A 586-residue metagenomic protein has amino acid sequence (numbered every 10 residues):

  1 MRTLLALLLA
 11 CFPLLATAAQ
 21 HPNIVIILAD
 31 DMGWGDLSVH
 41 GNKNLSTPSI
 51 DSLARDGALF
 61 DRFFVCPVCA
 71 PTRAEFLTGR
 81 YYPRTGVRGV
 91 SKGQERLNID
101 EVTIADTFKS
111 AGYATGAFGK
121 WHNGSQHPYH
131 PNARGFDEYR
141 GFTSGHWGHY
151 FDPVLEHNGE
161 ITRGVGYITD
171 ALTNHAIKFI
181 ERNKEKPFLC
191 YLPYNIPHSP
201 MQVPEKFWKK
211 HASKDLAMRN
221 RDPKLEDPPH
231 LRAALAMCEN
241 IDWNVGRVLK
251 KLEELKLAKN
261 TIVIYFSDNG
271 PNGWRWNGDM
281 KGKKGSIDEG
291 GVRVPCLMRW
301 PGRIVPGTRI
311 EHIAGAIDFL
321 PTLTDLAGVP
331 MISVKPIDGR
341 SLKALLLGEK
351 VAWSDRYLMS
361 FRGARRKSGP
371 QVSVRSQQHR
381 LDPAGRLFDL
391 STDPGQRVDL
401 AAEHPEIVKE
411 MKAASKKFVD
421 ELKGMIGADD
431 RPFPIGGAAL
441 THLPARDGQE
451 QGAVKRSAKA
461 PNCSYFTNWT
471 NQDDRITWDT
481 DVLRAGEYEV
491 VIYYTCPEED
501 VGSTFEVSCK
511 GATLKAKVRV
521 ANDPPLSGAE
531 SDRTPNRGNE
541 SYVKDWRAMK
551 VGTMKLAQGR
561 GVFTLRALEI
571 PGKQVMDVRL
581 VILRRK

Functional and structural regions predicted by a protein language model:
R2, T17-P383, P394-A413, K417 (+2 more regions): Formylglycine-dependent sulfatase
L5-P13: Bacterial N-terminal signal peptides
L9, P67, N183, I287 (+11 more regions): Sterically constrained small-residue positions within well-ordered secondary structures of folded domains
L14-T17, K586: Generic C-terminal helix-cap and adjacent flexible tail
L342, V408-K586: Extracytoplasmic
